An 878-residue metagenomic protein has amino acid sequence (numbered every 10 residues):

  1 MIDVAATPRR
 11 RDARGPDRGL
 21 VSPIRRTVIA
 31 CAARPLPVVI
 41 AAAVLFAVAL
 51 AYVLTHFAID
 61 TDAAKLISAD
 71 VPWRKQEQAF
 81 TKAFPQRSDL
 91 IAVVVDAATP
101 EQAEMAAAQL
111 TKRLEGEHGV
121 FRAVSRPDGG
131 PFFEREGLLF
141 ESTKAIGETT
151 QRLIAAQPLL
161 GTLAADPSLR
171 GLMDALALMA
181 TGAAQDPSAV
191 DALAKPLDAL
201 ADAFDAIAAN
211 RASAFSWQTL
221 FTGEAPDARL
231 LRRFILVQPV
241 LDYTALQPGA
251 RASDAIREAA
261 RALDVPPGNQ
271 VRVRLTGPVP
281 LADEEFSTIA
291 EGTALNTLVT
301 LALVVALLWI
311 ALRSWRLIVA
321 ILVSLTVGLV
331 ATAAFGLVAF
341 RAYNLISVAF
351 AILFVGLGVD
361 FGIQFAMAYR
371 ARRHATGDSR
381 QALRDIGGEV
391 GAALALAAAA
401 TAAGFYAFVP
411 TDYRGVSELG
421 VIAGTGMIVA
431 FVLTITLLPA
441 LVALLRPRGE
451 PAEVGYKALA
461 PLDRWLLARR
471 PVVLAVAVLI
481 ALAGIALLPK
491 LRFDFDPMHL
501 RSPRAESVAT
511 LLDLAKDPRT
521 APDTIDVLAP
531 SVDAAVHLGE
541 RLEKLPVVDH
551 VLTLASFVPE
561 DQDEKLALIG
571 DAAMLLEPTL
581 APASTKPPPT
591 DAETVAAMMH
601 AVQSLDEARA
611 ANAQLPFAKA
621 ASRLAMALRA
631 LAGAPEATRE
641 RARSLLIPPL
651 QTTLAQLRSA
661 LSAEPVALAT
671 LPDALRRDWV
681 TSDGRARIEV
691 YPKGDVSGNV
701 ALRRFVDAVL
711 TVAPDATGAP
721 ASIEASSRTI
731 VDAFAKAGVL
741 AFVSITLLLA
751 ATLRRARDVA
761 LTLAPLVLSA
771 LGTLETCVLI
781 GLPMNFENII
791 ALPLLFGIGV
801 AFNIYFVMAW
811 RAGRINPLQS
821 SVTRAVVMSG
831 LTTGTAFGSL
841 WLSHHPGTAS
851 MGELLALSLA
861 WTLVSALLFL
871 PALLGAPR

Functional and structural regions predicted by a protein language model:
M1-A64, A79, L241-Q247, R251-L500 (+1 more regions): Membrane-embedded transmembrane helical bundles of large multi-pass transporters/channels
I2-L301: Membrane-proximal extracytoplasmic
L54-A98, E104, A209-E224, D463-L467 (+8 more regions): Solvent-exposed, non-transmembrane loop/terminal regulatory segments of multi-pass membrane proteins
P127-E136, L554-A567, S722-S727: Short proline/glycine- and acidic-rich turn/helix-capping motifs at secondary-structure junctions
R135-L153, Q562-P578, T729-V739: Short, low-order "capping/linker" segments at domain edges
L178-I310, S314-W315, K544, Q603-I745: Extracytoplasmic
K565-A627: Charged, amphipathic alpha-helical linkers/stalks
